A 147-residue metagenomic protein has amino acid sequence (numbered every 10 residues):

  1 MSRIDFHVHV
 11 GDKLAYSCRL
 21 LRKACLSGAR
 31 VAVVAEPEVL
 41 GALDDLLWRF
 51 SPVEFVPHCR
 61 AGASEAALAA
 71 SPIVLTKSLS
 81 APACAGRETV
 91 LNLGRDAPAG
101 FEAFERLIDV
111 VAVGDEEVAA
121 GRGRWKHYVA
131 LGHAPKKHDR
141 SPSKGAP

Functional and structural regions predicted by a protein language model:
S2-E102, V113, L131-A134, H138-P147: Positively charged, polar, low-complexity stretches
R106-E117, G121: Trafficking entry modules
R124: Conserved SF2 helicase motif VI
